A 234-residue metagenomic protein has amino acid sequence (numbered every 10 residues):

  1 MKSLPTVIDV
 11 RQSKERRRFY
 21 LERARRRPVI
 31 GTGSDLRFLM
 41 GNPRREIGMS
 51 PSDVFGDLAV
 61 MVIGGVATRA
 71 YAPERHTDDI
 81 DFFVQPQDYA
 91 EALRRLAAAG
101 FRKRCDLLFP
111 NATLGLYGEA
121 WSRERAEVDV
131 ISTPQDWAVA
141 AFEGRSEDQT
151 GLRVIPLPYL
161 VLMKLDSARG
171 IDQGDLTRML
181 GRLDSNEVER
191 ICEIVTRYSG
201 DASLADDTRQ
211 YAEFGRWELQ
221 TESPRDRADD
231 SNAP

Functional and structural regions predicted by a protein language model:
K2-P234: Compositionally biased terminal segments of proteins
